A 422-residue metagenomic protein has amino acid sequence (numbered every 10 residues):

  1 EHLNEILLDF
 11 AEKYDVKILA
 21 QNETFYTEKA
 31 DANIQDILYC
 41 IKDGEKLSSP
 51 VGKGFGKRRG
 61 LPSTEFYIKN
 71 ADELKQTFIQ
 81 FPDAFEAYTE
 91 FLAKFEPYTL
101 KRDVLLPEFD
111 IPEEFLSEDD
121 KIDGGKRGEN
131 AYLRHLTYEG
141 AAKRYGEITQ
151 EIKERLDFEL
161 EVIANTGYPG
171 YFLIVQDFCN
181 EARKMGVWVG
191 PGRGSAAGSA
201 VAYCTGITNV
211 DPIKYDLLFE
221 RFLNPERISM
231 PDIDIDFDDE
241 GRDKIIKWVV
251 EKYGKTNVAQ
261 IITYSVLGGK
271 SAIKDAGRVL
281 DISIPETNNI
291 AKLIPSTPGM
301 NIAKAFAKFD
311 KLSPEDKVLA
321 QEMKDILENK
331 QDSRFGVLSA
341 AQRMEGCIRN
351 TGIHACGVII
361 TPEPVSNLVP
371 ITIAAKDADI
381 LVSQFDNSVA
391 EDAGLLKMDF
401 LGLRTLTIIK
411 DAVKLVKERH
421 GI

Functional and structural regions predicted by a protein language model:
E1-I422: Alpha-helical scaffold/interaction cores of sigma-54-like transcription cofactors and many family A DNA polymerases
